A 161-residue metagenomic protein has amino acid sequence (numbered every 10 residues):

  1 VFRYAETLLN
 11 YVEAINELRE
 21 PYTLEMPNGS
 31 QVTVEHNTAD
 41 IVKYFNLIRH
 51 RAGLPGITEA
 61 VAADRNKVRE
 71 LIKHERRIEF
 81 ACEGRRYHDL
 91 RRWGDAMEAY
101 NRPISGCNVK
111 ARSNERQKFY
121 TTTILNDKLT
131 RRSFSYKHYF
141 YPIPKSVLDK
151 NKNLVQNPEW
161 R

Functional and structural regions predicted by a protein language model:
V1, R49, E59-R161: Long, intrinsically disordered, low-complexity segments
V1-Y44: C-terminal substrate/ligand-recognition segments
Y11-L18, Y44-P55, L71, E75-E79: Structured segments of extracytoplasmic/periplasmic soluble domains in secreted or envelope-associated proteins
T23, G56-T58: A generic structural signal for short coil/turn motifs at secondary-structure boundaries
